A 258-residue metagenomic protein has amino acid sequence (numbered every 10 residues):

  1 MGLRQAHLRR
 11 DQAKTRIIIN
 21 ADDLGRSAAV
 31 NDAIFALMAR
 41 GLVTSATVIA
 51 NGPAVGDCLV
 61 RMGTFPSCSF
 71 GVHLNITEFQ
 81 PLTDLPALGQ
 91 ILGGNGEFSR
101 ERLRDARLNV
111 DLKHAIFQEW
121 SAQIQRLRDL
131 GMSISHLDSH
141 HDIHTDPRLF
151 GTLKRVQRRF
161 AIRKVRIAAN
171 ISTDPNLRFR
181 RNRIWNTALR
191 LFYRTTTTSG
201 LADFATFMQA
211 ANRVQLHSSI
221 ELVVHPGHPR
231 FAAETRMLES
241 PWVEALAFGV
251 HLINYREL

Functional and structural regions predicted by a protein language model:
G2-A21, A28-H136, H144-L258: Terminal accessory/targeting
